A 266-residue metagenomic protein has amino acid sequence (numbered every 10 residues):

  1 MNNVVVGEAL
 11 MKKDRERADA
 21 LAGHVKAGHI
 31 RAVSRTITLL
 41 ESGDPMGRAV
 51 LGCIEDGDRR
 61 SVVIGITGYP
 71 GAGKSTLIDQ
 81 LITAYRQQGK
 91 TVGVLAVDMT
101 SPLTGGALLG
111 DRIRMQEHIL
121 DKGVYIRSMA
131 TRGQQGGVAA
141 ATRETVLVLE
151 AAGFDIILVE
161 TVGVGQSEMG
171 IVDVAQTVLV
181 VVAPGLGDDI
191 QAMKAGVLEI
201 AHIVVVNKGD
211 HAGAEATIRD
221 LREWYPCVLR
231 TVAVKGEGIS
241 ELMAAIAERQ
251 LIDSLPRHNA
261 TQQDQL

Functional and structural regions predicted by a protein language model:
N2-H24: Long, basic/Gly/Ser/Thr-rich N-terminal segments that mediate initial subcellular attachment or targeting
E16-I64, Y69-A72, L81-S167, V174-V181 (+1 more regions): Nucleotide-state-sensitive switch-loop elements of NTP-binding domains
L21-A22, M129, C227-T231, L255-T261: Short hinge/gating elements
I30, S42-P45, K90, A183 (+5 more regions): Non-catalytic alpha-helical coupling and interface elements of nucleotide-dependent molecular machines and regulators
L77: Hydrophobic positions on the alpha1 helix immediately C-terminal to the Walker A/P-loop
G110-M115, A175-Q176, L198, R222-W224 (+1 more regions): Short, hinge-like loop/turn segments at secondary-structure boundaries
P184-E241: Conserved phosphate-handling catalytic cores of large alpha/beta enzymes
A233, E241-L266: Long, well-ordered amphipathic alpha-helical subdomains in the mid-to-C-terminal portions of large enzyme subunits
